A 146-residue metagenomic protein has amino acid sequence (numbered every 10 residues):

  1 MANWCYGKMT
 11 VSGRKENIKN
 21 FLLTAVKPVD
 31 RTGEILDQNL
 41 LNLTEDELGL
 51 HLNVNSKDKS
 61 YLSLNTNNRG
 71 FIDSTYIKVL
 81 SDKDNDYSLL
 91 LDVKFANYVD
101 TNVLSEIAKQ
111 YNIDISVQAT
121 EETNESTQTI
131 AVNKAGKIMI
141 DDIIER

Functional and structural regions predicted by a protein language model:
M1-R146: Structured alpha/beta or helical-core interaction and ligand-binding surfaces enriched in interleaved
